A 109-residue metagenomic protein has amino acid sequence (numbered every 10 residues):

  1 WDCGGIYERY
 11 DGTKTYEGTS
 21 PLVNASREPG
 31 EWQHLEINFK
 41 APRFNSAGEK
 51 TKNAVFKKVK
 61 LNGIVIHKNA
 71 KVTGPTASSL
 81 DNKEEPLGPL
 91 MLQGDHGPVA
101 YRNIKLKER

Functional and structural regions predicted by a protein language model:
W1-R109: Carbohydrate-interacting regions of secretory-pathway proteins
